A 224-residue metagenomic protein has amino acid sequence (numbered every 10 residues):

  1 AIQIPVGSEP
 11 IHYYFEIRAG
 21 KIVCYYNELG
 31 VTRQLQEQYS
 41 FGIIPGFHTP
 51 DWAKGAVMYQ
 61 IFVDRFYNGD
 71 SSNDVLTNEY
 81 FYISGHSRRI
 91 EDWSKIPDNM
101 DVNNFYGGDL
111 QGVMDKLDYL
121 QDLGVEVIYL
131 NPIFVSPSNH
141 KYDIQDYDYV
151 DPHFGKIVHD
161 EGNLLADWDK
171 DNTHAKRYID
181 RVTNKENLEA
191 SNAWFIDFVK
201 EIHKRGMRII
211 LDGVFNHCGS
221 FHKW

Functional and structural regions predicted by a protein language model:
A1-S8, G20-V31: Aromatic- and glycine-rich beta-strand/loop motifs that create alpha-glucan
I4-H12, R33-W224: Acidic/aromatic-lined carbohydrate-recognition and catalytic surfaces of CAZymes acting on diverse glycans
